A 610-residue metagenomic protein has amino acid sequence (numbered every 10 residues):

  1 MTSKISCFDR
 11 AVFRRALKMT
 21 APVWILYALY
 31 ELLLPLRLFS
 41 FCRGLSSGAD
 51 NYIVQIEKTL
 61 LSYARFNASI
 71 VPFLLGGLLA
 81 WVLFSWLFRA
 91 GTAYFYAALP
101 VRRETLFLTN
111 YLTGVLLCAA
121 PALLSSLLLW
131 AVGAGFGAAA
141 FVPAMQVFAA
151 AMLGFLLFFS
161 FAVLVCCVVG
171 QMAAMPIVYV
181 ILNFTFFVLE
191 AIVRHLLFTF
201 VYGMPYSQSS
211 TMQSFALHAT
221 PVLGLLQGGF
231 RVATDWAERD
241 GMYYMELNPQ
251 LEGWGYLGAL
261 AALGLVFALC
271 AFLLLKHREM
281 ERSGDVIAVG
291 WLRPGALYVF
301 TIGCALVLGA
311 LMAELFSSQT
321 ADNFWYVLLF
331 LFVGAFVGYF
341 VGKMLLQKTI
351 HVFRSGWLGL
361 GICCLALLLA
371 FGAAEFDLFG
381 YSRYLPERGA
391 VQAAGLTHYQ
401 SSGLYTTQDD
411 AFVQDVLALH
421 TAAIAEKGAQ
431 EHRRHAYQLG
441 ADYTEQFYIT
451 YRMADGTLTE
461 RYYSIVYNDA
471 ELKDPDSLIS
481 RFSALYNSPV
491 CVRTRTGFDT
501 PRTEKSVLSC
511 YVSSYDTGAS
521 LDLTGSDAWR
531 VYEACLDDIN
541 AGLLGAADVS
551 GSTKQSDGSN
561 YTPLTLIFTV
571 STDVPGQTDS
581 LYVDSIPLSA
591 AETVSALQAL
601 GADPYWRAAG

Functional and structural regions predicted by a protein language model:
M1-A90, L251, A271-M280, A310-D322 (+4 more regions): Hydrophobic alpha-helical transmembrane segments
Y27, A173-F186, F332, R354-A366: Central hydrophobic cores of alpha-helical transmembrane segments in multi-pass integral membrane proteins
F39-L60, V188-L274, R278-A288, L306-L328 (+1 more regions): Terminal transmembrane helical anchor/hairpin motif
K58, R65-S69, L112-M175, Y179 (+3 more regions): Secretory targeting signals
F84-L116, S283-G284, T524-G545: Helix-loop-helix units of permease transmembrane domains in multi-pass membrane transporters, especially ABC
L297-G303, F340-Y381: Internal/C-terminal transmembrane anchor helices
G372-G456: Membrane-interface segments at or immediately adjacent to transmembrane helices that form the boundary between
Q430-Y467, L544-D584: Short, structured surface segments that line ligand/substrate-binding pockets
